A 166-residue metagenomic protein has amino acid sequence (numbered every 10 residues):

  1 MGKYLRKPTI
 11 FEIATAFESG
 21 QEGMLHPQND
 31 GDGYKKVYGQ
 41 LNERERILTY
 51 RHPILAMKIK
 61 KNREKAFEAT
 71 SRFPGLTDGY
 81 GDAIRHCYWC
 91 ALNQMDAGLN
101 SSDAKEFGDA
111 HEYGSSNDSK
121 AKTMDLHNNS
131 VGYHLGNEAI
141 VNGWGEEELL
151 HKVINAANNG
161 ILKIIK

Functional and structural regions predicted by a protein language model:
M1-A91, M95-D103, K166: Glycine-rich short-loop/terminal segments
Y38, E146-E147, N159: Generic N-terminal initiation segments characterized by hydrophobic and/or small/turn-forming residues
A66-N155: Catalytic toxin/effector domains delivered as secreted proteins or via bacterial secretion systems
N155-I165: Short, low-complexity, Pro/Ser/Thr/Gly-rich segments in the mature regions of secreted, periplasmic
